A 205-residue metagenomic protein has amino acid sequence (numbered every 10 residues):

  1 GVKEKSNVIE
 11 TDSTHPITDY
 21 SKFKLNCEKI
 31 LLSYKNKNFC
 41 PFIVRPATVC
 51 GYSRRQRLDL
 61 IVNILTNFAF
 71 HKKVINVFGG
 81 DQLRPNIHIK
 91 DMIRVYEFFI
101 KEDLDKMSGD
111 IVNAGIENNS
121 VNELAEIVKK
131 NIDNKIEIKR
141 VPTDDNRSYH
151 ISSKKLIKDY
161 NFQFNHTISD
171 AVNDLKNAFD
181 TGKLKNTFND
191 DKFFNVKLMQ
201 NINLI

Functional and structural regions predicted by a protein language model:
V2-I43, T48-V49, R54: Catalytic helix-loop patch of NAD(P)-dependent Rossmann-fold dehydrogenases
N7-T11, D59-I61, R94, N131: Glycine-rich, phosphate-binding/catalytic loops in enzymes
N26, I30, Y34, L65 (+2 more regions): Hydrophobic alpha-helix immediately C-terminal to the catalytic Tyr-X-X-X-Lys motif of short-chain
N38-V44, G51-N76, N86-I87, D91: Oxidoreductase cofactor-interface core, primarily capturing Rossmann-like NAD(P)-dependent enzymes
K72-K73, V77-I205: C-terminal substrate-binding subdomain of Rossmann-fold SDR/epimerase-dehydratase oxidoreductases
